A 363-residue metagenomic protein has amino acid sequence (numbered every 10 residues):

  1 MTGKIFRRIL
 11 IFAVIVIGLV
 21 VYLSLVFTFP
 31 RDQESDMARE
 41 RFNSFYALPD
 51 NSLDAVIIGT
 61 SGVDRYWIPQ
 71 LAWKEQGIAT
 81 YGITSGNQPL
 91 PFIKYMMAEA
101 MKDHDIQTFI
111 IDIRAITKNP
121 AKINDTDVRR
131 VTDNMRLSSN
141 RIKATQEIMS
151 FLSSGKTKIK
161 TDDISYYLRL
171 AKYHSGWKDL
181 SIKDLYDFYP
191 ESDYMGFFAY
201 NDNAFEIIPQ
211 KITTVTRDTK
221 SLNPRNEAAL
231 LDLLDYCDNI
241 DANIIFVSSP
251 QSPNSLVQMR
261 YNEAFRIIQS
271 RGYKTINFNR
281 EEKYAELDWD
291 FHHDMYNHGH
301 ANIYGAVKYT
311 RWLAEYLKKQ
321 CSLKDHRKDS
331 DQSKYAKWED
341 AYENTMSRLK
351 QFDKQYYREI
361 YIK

Functional and structural regions predicted by a protein language model:
R7-F27: Hydrophobic membrane-insertion alpha-helices, especially the h-region of bacterial N-terminal signal peptides
T28-N51: Alpha-helical transmembrane signal-anchor/signal-peptide segments
S52-D54, G77-A79, H104-T108, D238-I245 (+1 more regions): Loop/turn elements at helix/coil->beta-strand transitions in domains of secreted/extracellular proteins
I58, G62-E147: Membrane-embedded segments
W67, F92-Y95, K143, E147-S150 (+6 more regions): Extracytoplasmic/secreted proteins, especially bacterial periplasmic and envelope-associated proteins
D127-I240, H326-K363: Secreted/periplasmic serine-hydrolase-like ester/acetyl group-modifying domain
A199-D288: Flexible, glycine-rich surface segments
M259-A336, D340-K363: C-terminal regions of proteins
